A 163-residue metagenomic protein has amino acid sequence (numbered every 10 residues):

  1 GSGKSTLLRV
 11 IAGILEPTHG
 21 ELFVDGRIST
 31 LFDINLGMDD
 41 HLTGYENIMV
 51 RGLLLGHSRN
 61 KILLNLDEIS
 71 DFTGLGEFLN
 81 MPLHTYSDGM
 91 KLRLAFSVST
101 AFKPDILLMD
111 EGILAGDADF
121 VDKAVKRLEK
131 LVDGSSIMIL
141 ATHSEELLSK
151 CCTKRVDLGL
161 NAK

Functional and structural regions predicted by a protein language model:
S2-L54: ABC ATPase nucleotide-binding domain signature region
M49, K61-F78: Conserved ABC ATPase "signature" region
P82-G89: Conserved ABC ATPase signature
T100-M109: A short, proline-enriched helix->beta-strand linker immediately N-terminal to the Walker B motif in ABC-type P-loop
E111-I113: Walker B catalytic motif
V121-D133: Helical segment within the ABC ATPase nucleotide-binding domain
T142-H143: H-loop/switch region of ABC-family ATPase nucleotide-binding domains
C151-K163: H-loop (His-switch) and adjacent beta-strand-loop-beta switch element of ABC-type ATPase nucleotide-binding domains
